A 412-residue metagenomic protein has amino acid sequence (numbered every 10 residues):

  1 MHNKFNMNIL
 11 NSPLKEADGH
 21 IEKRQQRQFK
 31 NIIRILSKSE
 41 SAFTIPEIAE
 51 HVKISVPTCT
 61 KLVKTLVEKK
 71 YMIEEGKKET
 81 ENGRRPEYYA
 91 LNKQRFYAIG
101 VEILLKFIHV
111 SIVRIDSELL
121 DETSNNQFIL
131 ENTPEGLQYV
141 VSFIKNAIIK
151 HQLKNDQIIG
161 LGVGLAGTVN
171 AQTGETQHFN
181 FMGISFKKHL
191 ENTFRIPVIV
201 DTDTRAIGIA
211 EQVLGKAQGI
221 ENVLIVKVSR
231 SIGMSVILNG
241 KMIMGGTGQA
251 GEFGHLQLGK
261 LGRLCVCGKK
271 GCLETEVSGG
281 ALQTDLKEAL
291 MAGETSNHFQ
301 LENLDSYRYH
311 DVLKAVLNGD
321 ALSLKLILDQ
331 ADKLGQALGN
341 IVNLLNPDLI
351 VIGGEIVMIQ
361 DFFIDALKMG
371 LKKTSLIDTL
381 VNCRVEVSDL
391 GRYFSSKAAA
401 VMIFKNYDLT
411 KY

Functional and structural regions predicted by a protein language model:
M1-E75, E81, A90-S124, E131-D156 (+1 more regions): ATP-binding/phosphotransfer module of carbohydrate and carboxylate kinases, centering on a glycine-rich
F5-L10, E122-S124, N132-G136, E191-L317: Glycine/GP-enriched mid-protein hinge/lid loop-to-helix segment characteristic of carbohydrate kinases
E74-A98, D201-V223: Conserved phosphate-binding catalytic cores of ATP/NTP-utilizing and phosphoryl-transfer enzymes
A98-E102, I158-G162, V223-K227, G233-S235: Short glycine-aspartate micro-motif
I112, T168-V169, V236, Q257: Hydrophobic beta-strand positions
E122-N222, F362-K372: Glycine-rich phosphate-binding loop and adjoining helix at the ATP-binding site of ATP-dependent phosphoryl-transfer
A166-T168, R230-S231, I356: Short glycine-rich anion-binding loops that position phosphate/pyrophosphate groups of nucleotides and phosphorylated
